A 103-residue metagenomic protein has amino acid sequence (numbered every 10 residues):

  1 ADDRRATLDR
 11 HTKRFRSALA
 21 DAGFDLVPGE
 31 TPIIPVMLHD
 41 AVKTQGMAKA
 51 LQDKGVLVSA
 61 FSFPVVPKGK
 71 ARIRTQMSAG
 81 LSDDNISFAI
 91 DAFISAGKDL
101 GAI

Functional and structural regions predicted by a protein language model:
D2-G55, V65, G69-I73, M77-A79: Conserved PLP-binding catalytic core of the aspartate aminotransferase-like
D53-L57, P64-I103: PLP-dependent enzyme catalytic core of the Aspartate aminotransferase-like
